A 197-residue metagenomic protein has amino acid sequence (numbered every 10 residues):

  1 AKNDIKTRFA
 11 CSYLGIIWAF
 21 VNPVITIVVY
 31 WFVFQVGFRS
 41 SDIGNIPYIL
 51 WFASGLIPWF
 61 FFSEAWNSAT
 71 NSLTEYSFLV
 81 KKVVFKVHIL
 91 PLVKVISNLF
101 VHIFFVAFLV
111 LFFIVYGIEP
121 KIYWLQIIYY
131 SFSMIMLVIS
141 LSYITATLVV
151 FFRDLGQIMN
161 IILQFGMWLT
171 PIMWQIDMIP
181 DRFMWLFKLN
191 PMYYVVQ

Functional and structural regions predicted by a protein language model:
K2-Q197: Hydrophobic transmembrane alpha-helices and immediately adjacent juxtamembrane helices of multi-pass inner-membrane
